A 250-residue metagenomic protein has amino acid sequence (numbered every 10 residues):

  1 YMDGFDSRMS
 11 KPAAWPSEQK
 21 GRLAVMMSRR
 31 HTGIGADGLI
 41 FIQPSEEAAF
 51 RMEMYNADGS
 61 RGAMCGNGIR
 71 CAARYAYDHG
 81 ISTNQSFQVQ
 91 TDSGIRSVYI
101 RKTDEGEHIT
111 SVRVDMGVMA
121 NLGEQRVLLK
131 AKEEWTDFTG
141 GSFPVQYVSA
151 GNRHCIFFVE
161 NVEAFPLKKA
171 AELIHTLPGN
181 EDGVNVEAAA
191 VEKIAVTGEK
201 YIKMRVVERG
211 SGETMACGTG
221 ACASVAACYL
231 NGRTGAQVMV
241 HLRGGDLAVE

Functional and structural regions predicted by a protein language model:
Y1-H108, I156-E250: A glycine-rich beta-to-alpha transition motif near the start of alpha/beta enzyme domains, typified by
Y99, D115, L128, T139 (+1 more regions): Generic structural detector for well-ordered beta-strands
E107-A120: Membrane helix-loop-helix hairpins that form the core translocation module of multi-pass transporters
R113-D115, P144-Y147, K203: Active-site-proximal beta-strand elements of phosphoester/diester hydrolases
A120-P144: Active-site glycine-rich loop that binds ribose-phosphate moieties when present
T136-A164: Internal active-site segments that recognize and position negatively charged phosphoryl groups and nucleotide moieties
